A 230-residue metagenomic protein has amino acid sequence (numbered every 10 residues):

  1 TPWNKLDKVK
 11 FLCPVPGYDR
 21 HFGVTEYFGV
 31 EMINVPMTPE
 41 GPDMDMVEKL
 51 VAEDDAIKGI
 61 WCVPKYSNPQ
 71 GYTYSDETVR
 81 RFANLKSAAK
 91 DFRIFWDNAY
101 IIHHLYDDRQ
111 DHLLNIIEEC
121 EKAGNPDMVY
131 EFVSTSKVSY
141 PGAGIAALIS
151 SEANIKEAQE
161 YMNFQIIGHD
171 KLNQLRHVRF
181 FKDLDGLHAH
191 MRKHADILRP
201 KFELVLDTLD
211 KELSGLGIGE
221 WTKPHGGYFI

Functional and structural regions predicted by a protein language model:
T1-K90, I101-G124, L198: Conserved core of the PLP fold type I
G17, R192-L206, I218-I230: Conserved glycine-rich beta-strand-loop-beta hairpin in the small C-terminal domain of fold type I
E31-V35, Y130, T222: General small-molecule cofactor/ligand-binding pocket signal
G59, R93, Y130: Hydrophobic "anchor" residues on beta-strands that sit immediately upstream of conserved functional sites
A88, Y140-P141, T222-G226: A structural signal for short secondary-structure junctions
D97-N98: Walker B catalytic acidic pair
E118-R199, D207, K211: Conserved core segment of the aminotransferase class I/II
